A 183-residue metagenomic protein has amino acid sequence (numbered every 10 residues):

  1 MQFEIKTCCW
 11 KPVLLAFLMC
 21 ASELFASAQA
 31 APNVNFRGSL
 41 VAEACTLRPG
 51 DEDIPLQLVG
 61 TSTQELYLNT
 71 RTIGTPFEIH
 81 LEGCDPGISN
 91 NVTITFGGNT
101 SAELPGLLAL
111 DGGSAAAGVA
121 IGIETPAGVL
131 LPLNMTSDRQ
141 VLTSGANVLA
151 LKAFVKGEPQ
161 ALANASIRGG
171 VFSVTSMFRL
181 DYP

Functional and structural regions predicted by a protein language model:
Q2-P12, L24-P183: Mature extracellular/passenger domains of Gram-negative fimbrial/pilin and adhesin proteins
V13-M19: Sec-dependent N-terminal signal peptides
